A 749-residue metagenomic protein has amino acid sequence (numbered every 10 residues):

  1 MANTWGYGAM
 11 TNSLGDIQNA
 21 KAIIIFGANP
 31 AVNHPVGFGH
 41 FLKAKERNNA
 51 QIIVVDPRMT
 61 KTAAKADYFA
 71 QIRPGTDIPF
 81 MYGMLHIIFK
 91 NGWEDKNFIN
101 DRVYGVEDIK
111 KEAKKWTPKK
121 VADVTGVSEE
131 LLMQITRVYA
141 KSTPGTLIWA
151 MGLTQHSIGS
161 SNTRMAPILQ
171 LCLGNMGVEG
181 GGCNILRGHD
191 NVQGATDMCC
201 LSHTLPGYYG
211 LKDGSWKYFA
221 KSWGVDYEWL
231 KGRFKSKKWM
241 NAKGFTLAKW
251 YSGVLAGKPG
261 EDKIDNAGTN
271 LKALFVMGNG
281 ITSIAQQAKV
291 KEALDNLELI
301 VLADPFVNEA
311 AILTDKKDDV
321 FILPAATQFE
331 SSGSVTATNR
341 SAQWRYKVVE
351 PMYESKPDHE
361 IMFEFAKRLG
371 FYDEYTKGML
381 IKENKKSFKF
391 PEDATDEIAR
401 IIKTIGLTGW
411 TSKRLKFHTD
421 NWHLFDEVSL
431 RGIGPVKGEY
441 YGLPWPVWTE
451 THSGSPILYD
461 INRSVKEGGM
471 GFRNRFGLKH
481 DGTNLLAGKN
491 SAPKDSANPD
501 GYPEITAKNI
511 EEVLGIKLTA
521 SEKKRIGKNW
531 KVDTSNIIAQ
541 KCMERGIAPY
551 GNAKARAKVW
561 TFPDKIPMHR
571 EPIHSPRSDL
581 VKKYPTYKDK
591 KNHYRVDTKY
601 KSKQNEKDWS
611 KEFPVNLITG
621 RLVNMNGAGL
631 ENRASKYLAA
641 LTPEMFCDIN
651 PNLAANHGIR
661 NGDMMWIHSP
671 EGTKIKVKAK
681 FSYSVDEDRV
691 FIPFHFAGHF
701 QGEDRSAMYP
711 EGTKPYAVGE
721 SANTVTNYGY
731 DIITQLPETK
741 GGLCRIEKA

Functional and structural regions predicted by a protein language model:
M1-K43, N48-I53, I78-Y82, L171-D319 (+2 more regions): Extended redox/cofactor-interaction regions of prokaryotic respiratory oxidoreductases
L14, F321, F329-P351, I361-A366 (+1 more regions): Glycine/threonine-rich phosphate-binding loop and adjacent beta-strand/alpha-helix elements that clamp
R47, Q51-I53, R58-S142, M362: Long, well-ordered, tryptophan-enriched scaffold segments
A64-I72, P324, S341-P351, A634: Short beta-alpha connecting loops at secondary-structure transitions that line or flank enzyme active sites
E94-I99, T146, G177-N184, E374-K382: Flexible, glycine/charged-enriched surface loops at secondary-structure junctions
D123-V127, A150-S157, G188-D190, G278-T282: Conserved short loop/turn motifs at secondary-structure junctions
E298-V307, E350-A366: Phosphate/diphosphate-binding loops
D358-R414, A497, K508-T534, I538-K554 (+6 more regions): Long, contiguous, secondary-structure-rich segments that constitute the structural scaffold of globular domains
